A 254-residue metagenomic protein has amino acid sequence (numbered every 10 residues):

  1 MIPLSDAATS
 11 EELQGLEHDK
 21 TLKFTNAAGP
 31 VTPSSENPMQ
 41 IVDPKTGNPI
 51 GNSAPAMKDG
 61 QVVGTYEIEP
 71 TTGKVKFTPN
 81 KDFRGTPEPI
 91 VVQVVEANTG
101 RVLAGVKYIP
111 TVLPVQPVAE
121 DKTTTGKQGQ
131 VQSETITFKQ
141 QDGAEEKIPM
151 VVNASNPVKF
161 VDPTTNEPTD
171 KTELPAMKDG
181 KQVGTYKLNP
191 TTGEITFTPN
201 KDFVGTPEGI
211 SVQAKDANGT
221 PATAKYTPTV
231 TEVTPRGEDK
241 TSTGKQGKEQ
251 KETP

Functional and structural regions predicted by a protein language model:
M1-S35, A97-A154, G209, A217-P254: Extracellular interdomain linkers/hinges and stalk-like, low-complexity segments in secreted or single-pass
A8-S10, G47, K74, P89 (+5 more regions): A generic structural micro-environment signature that highlights single residues at secondary-structure boundaries
L16-T72, T78, Q130-T192, T198 (+3 more regions): Surface-exposed or secretory-pathway low-complexity segments enriched in glycine-proline and Ser/Thr/acidic residues
I68-P70, F83-G85, L188-P190, F203-G205 (+2 more regions): Surface-exposed coil/turn segments at beta-strand junctions on protein surfaces, enriched
K74-T86, E194-T206: Extracellular/luminal low-complexity segments enriched in Ser/Thr/Pro
G85-N98, G205-D216: A short beta-strand micro-motif common to beta-rich folds, especially ectodomain repeats
